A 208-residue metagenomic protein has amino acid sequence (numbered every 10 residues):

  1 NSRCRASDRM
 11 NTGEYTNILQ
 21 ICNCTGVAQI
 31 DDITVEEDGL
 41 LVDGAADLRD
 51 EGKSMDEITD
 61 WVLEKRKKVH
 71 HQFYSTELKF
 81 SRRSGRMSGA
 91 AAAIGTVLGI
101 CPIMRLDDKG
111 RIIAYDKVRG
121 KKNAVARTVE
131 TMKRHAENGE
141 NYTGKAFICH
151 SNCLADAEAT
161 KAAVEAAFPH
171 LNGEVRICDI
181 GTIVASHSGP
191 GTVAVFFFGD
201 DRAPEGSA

Functional and structural regions predicted by a protein language model:
N1-C4, D8: Extreme N-terminal basic, low-complexity initiation segments that serve as generic localization/processing leaders
M10-C24, I30-A208: Mixed-charge interfacial surface used for oligomerization/domain docking and macromolecular partner engagement
